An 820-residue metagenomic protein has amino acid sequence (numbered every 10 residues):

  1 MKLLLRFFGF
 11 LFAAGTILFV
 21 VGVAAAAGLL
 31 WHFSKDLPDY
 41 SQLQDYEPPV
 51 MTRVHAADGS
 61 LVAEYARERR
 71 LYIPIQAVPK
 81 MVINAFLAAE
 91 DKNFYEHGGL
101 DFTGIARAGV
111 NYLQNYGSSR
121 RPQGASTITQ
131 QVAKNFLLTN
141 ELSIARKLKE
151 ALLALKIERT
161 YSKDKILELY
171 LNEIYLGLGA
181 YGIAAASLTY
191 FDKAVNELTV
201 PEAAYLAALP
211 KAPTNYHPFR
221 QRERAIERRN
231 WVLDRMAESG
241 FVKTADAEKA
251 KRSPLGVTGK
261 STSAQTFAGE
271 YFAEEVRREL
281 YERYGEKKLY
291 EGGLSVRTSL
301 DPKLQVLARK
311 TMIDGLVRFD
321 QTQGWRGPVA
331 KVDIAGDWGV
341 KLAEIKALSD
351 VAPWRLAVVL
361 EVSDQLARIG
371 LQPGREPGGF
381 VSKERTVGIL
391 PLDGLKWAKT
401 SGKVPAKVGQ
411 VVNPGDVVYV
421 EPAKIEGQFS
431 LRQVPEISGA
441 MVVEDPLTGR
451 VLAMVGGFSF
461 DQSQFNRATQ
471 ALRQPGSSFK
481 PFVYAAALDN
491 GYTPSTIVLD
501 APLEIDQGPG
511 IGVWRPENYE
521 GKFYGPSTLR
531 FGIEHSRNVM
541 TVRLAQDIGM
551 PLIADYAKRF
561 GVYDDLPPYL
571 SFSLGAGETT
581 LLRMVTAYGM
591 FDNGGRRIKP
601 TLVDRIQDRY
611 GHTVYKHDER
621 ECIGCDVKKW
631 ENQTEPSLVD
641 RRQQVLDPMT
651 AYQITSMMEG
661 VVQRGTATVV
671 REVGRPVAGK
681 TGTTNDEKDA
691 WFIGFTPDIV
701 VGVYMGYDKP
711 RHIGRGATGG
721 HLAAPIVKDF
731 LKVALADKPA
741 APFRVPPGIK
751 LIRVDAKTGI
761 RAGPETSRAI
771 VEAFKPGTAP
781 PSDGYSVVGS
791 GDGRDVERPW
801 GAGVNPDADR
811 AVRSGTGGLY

Functional and structural regions predicted by a protein language model:
M1-H55, N93: N-terminal type II signal-anchor transmembrane helix that functions as the membrane-insertion/stop-transfer segment
M51-A57, V78, L198, R355-L371 (+3 more regions): A short, well-structured edge-of-sheet supersecondary motif
F86-L87, M236, A308, T448-G449 (+6 more regions): Active-site SXXK
Y95-I105, Y181-A184, K243-D246, F465 (+4 more regions): Short, well-structured active-site flanking segments
N115-L142, N196, S263-A268, L447 (+4 more regions): Conserved catalytic neighborhood of penicillin-recognizing serine enzymes
S119-Q372, L544, K558-R559, Y563-D565 (+2 more regions): Non-catalytic, structured segments within soluble enzyme domains
P254-L255, K260-Q265, S299-D301, R559-C625 (+6 more regions): Active-site-proximal helix/loop microenvironment of the serine DD-peptidase/beta-lactamase transpeptidase fold
T262, D333-E344, E361-Q365, Q372-R375 (+7 more regions): Soluble, non-transmembrane domains of envelope/secretory-pathway proteins that act on or interact with carbohydrate
